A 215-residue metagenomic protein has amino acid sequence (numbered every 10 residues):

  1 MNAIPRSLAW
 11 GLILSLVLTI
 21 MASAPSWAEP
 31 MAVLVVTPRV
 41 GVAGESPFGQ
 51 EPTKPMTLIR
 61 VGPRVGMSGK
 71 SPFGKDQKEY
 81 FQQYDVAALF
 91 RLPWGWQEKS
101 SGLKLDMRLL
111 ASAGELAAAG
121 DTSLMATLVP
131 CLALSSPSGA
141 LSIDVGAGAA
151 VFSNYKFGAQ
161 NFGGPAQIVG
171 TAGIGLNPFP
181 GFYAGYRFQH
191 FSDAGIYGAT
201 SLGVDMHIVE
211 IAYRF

Functional and structural regions predicted by a protein language model:
M1-T53: Cleavable N-terminal export/targeting peptides
G44-I59, L92-L105, G120, P137-S142 (+1 more regions): Short loop/turn motifs that connect adjacent beta-strands in outer-membrane beta-barrel proteins
T57-P63, L103-A111, A126, L141-A147 (+2 more regions): Transmembrane beta-strands of outer-membrane beta-barrel proteins
R64-K70, L110-L116, G148-A150, Q189-F191 (+1 more regions): Outer-membrane beta-barrel pore domains and translocons
P72-G74, L116-A118, K156-Q160, A194-G198: Extracellular loop and loop/strand-boundary signature of outer-membrane beta-barrel proteins
Y84-V86, G203-F215: Outer-membrane beta-barrel "beta-signal"
D85-L89, T127-C131, T171, I208: Membrane-embedded beta-strand positions in outer-membrane beta-barrel channels/transporters
A88-L92, L134-S136, L176, Y213-F215: Residue-level signature of outer-membrane beta-barrel architecture
